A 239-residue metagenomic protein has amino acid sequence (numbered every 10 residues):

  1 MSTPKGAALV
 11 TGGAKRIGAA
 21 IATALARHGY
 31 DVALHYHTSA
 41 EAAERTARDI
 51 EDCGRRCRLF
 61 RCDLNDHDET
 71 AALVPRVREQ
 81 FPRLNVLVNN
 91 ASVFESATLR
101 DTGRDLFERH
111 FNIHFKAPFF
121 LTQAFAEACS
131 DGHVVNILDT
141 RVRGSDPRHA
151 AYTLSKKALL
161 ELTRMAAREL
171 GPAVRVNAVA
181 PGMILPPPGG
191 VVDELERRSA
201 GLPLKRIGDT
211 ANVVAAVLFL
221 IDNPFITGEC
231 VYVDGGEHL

Functional and structural regions predicted by a protein language model:
A14-R16: Conserved glycine-rich cofactor-binding loop
L25, L160, L170-I184, I226-V233: Conserved Rossmann-fold SDR core element
A40, R61-A72, R104, T210-N212: The beta1-alpha1 cofactor-binding region of Rossmann-like NAD(H)/NADP(H)-dependent oxidoreductases
A72-E79, A97-D101, D105-N112, R197: Active-site Tyr-X3-Lys motif and surrounding loop/helix of classical short-chain dehydrogenase/reductase
N90-E95, G235-G236: Conserved NAD(P)H cofactor-binding loop of Rossmann-fold oxidoreductase domains
V93, R100-F119, V135, Y152 (+2 more regions): Catalytic Tyr-X3-Lys loop
S96, H133-G171, M183-I184: Catalytic loop of short-chain dehydrogenase/reductase
A128, D209-V233, H238: C-terminal substrate-recognition "lid" of short-chain dehydrogenase/reductases
